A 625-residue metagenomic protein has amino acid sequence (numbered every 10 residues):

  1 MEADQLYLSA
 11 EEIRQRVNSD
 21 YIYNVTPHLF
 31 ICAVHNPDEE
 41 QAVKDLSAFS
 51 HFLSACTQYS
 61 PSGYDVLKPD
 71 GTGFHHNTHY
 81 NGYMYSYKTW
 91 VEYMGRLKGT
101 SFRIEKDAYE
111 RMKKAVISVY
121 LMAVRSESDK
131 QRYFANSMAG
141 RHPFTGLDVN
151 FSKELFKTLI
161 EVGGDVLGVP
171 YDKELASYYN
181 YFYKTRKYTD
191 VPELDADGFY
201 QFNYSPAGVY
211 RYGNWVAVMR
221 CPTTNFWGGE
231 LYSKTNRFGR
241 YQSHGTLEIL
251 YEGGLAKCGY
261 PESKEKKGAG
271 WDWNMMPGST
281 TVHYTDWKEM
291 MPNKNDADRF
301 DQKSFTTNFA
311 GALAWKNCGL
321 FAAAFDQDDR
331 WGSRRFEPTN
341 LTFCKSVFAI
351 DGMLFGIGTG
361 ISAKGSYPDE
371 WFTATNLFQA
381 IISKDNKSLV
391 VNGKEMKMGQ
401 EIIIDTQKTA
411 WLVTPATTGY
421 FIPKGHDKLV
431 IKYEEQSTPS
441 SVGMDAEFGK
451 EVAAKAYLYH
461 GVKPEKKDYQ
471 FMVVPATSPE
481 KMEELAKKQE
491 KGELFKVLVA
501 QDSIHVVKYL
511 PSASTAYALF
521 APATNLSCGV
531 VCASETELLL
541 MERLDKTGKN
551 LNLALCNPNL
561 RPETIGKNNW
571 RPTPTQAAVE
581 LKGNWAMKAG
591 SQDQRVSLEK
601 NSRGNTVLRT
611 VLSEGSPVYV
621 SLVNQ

Functional and structural regions predicted by a protein language model:
M1-G140: Aromatic-lined, polymer-binding surfaces characteristic of secreted/periplasmic polysaccharide-degrading enzymes
I31, H35, L354, W585-M587: A broad structural signal for short, well-ordered beta-strand segments within beta-sheet-rich domains
S86, Y93-L581, E614-V618, V623-N624: Extended polysaccharide-engagement surfaces of secreted carbohydrate-active enzymes
V390-Q400, V442, K588-R609: Solvent-exposed beta-strand/loop surfaces of large extracellular or lumenal domains
P574, N584-W585, A589-G590: Intrinsically disordered, low-complexity serine/proline/glycine/threonine-rich regulatory regions
